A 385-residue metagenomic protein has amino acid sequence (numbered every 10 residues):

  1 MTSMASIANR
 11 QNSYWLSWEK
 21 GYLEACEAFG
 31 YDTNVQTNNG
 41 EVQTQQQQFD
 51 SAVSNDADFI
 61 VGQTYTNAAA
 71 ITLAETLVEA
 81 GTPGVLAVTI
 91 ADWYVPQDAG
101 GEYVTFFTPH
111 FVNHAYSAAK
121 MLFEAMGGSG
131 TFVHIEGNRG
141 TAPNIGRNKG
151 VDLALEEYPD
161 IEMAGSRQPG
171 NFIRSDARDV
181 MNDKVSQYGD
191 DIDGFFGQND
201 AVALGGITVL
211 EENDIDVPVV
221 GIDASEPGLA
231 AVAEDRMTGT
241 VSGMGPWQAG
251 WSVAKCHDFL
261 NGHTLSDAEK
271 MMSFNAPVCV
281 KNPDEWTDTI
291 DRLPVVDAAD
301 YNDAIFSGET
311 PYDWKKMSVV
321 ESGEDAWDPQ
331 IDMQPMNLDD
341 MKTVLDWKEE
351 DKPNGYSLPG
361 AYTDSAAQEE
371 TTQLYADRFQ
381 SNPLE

Functional and structural regions predicted by a protein language model:
M1-E385: A residue-level marker of the well-folded mature domains of exported/periplasmic proteins
